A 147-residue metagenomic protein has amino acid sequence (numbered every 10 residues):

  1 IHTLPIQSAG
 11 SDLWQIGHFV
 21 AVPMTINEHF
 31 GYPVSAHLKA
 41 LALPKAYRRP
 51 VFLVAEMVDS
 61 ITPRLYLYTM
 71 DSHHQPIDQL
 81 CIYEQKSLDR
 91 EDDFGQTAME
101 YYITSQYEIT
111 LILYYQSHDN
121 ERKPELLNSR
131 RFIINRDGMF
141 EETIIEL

Functional and structural regions predicted by a protein language model:
I1-L41, E146: Terminal domain-start segments
I6-I16, D59-P63, N120-L127: Short, solvent-exposed loop/turn segments at conserved positions within beta-propeller repeat blades
Q15-I26, V58-I77: Beta-propeller domains
G31-L38, T62, D89-T97: A short, amphipathic edge element
A36-Y47, T97-Q106: Structural signature of eukaryotic scaffold interfaces centered on beta-propeller domains
L38, L53-A55, Y66, Q79: Periodic aromatic/glycine/histidine/acidic cluster detector with a strong bias toward beta-strand repeat architectures
R48-D59, Y107-Q116: Short beta-strand elements that form the blades of beta-propeller/WD-repeat-like and other beta-sheet-rich scaffold
D78-R136, E141-L147: Short aromatic loop motif centered on NTY/YTY
